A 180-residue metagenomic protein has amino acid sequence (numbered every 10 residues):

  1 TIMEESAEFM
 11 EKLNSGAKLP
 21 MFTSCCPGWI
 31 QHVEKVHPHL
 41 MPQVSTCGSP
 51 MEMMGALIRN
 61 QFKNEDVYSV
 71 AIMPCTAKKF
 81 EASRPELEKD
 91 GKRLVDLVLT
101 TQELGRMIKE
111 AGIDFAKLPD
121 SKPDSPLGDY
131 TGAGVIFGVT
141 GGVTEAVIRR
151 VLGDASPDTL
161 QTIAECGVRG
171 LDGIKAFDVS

Functional and structural regions predicted by a protein language model:
T1-S180: Iron-sulfur-associated redox domains of electron-transfer enzymes in respiratory and anaerobic energy metabolism
